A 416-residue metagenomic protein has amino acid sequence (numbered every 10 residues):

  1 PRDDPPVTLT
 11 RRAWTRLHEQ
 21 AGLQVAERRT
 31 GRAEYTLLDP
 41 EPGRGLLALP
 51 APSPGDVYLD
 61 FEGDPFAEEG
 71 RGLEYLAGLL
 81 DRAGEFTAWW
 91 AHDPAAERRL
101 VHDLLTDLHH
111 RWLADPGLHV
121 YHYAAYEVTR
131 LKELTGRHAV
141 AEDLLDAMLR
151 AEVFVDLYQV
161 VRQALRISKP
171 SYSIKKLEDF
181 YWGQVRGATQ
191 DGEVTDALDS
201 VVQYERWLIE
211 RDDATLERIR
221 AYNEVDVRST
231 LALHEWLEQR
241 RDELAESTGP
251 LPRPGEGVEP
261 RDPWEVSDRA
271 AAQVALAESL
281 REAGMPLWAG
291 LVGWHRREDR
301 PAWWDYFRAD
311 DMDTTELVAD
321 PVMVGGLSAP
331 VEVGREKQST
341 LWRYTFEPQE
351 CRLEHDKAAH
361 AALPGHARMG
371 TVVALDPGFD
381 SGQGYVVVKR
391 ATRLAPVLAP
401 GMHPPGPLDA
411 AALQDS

Functional and structural regions predicted by a protein language model:
P1-D4, K169, L177-P252: Acidic, Mg2+-coordinating catalytic module of metal-dependent nucleases/exonucleases that use a two-metal-ion mechanism
P1-E69, H110, A283, L287 (+1 more regions): Long, highly charged low-complexity segments
D4-V7, R11-W14, E243-V258, Y385-V387 (+1 more regions): Terminal amphipathic helices with adjacent charged low-complexity linkers/tails
Y58-R82, F86: RNase H-like nuclease fold core
A67-G72, V128-R137, L233-H234: A short acidic (Asp/Glu
L79-A83, T87-V201: Conserved DEDDh/DEDDy metal-dependent 3′-5′ exonuclease domain
D242-H355, A359-H366: Accessory interdomain/linker segments of ATP-dependent helicases and helicase-like nucleic-acid enzymes that mediate
A362-S416: Pre-ATPase regulatory/linker segments immediately N-terminal to the P-loop/RecA-like helicase/translocase core
